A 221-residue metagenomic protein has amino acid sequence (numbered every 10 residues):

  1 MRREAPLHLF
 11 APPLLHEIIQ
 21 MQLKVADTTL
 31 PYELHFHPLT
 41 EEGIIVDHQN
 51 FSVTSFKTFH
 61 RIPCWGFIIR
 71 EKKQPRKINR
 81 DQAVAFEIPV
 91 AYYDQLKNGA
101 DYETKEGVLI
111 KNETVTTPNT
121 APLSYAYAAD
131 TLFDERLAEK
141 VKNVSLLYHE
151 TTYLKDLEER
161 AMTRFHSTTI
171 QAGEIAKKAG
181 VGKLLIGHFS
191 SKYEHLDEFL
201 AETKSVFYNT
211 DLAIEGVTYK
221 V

Functional and structural regions predicted by a protein language model:
M1-P38: Active-site HxH/HxHxD metal-binding segment of metal-dependent hydrolases
R3, D47, P118-T120: Short, flexible hinge/linker loops that cap or flank conserved catalytic cores
F10, H35-T40, T54-F56, D211-A213: General small-molecule cofactor/ligand-binding pocket signal
Q20, K24, D47, L200-K204: Class I S-adenosyl-L-methionine
Y32, Q49-F51: Short beta-strand or tight-loop elements that sit immediately N-terminal to catalytic metal-binding acidic residues
E41-G43, D134-V221: Binuclear metal-ion centers of metallo-dependent hydrolases, dominated by the metallo-beta-lactamase
F51-Y127, T131-K140, L146: Active-site-proximal loop/helix segment associated with metal-binding centers of metalloenzymes
